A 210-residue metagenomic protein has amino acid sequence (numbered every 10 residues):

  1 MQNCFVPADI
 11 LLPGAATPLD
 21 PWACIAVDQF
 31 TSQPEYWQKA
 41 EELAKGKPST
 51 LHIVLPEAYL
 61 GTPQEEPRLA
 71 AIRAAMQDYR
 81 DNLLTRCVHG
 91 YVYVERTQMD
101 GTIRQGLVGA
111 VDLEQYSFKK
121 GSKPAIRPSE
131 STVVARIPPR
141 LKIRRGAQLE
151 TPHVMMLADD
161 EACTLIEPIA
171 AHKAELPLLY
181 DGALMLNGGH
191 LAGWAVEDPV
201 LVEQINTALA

Functional and structural regions predicted by a protein language model:
M1-A183: N-terminal extension/subdomain marker
R144, V200-A210: A sequence-level detector for short glycine-anchored, His/Arg-bearing signature motifs that mark catalytic or binding
L176-Q204: A short, charged helix-loop
